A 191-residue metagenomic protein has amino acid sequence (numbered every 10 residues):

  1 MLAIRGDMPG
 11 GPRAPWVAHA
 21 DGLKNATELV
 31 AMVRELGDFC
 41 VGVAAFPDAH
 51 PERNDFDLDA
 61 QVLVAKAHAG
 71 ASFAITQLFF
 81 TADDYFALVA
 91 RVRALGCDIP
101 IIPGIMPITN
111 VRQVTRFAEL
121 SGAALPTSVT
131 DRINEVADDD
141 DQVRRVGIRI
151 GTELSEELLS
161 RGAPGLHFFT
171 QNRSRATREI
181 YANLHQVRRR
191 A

Functional and structural regions predicted by a protein language model:
I4-M8, A44-H50, F79-F80, G104-I108 (+2 more regions): Active-site beta-loop-alpha junctions enriched in small/polar residues
D7-V33, R53-L58, L78-R93, R173-L184: Active-site-adjacent beta->alpha loops and helix N-cap segments on the catalytic face of soluble alpha/beta enzymes
A20-F46, A94-I148, E153, L184-A191: Active-site pocket-lining/capping segments in soluble small-molecule metabolic enzymes
M32-F39, A69, L154-G165: A structural motif corresponding to the C-terminal end of an alpha-helix and its immediate exit/capping segment
D55-A65, G147-E157: Short, acidic/polar
K66, G70, P103, L166: Conserved, mostly hydrophobic/aromatic
F73-F79, G165-F168: Short catalytic-loop micro-motif centered on adjacent basic/acidic residues
R161, F168-A191: C-terminal/domain-terminus segments
